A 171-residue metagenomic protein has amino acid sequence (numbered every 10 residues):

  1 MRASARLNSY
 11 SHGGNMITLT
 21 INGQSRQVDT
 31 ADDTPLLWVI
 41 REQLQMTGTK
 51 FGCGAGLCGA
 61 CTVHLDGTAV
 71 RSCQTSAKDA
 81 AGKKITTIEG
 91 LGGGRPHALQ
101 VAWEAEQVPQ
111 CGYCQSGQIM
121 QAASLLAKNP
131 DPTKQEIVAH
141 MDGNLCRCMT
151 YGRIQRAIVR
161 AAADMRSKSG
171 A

Functional and structural regions predicted by a protein language model:
R6-A171: Signature of N-terminal electron-transfer/Fe-S-associated modules in redox systems
